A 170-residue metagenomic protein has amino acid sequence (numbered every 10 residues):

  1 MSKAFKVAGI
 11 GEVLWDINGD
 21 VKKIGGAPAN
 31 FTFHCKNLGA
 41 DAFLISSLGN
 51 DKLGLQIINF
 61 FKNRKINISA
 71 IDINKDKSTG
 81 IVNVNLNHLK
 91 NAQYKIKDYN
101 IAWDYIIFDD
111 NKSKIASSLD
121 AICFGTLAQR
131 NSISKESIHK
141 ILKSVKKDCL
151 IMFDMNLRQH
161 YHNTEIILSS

Functional and structural regions predicted by a protein language model:
S2-A8, F60-K62, I68, H88-S170: Ribokinase/PfkB-type carbohydrate-kinase core domain
K6-V7, I17-N91, D98-Y105, D110 (+1 more regions): Substrate-binding N-lobe of the ribokinase-like
G11: Active-site beta-alpha turn of Rossmann-fold NAD(P)-dependent dehydrogenases/reductases
L14-I17, F124: A short, mixed-charge helix-start or loop-turn motif at secondary-structure junctions
W15, N50, L157-Q159: Short, glycine/acidic-enriched loop or turn micro-motifs at the edges of active sites
